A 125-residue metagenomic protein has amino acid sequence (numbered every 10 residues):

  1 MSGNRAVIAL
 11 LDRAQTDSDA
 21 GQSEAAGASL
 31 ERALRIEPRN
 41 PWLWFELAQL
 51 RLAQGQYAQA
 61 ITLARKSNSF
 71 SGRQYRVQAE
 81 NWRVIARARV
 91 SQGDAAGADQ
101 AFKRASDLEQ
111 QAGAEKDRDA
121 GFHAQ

Functional and structural regions predicted by a protein language model:
G3-A28: Alpha-helical segment of the N-proximal tetratricopeptide repeat
L43, L50, V77, N81 (+1 more regions): TPR alpha-solenoid repeat register
